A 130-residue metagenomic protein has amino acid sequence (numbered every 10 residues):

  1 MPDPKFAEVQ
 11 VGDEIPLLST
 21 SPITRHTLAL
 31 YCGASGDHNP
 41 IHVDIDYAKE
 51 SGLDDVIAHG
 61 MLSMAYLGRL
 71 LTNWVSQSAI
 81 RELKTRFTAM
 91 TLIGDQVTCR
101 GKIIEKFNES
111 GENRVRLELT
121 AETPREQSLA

Functional and structural regions predicted by a protein language model:
M1-L17, M90-A130: HotDog/MaoC-like acyl-thioester-processing domains
M1-V56: Catalytic strand-loop segment that frames the active site of acyl-thioester-processing enzymes
L28, Y47, L83, S110-G111: Sparse recognition of residues in long alpha-helices and their boundaries
V43, L62, Y66-T72, E118-E122 (+1 more regions): A broadly tuned preference for mixed-charge, low-complexity surface segments
K49-A58, L62-I103: Hydrophobic beta-strand-centered segment that forms part of the acyl-chain substrate-binding groove
